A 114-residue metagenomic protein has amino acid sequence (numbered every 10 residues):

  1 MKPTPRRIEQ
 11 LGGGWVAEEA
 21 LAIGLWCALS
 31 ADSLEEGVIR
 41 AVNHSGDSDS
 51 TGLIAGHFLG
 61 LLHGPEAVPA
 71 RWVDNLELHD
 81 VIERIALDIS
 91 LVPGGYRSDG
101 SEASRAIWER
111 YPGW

Functional and structural regions predicted by a protein language model:
M1-L11: Small-residue-rich helix-loop
L11-E18: Structural motif
E19, I23-W108: Catalytic phosphate/nucleotide-handling subdomain of diverse soluble enzymes
E109-W114: Juxtamembrane cytosolic face of transmembrane helices
